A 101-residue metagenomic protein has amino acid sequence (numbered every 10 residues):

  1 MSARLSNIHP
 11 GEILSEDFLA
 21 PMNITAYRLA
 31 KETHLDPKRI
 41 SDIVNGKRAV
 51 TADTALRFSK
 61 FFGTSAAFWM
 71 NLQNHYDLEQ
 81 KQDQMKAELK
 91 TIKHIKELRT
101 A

Functional and structural regions predicted by a protein language model:
M1-I24: A short, Lys/Arg-rich alpha-helix, primarily the initiator
P10, S65-A66: Hydrophobic side chains within well-formed alpha-helices
N23, G46-K47, G63: Alpha-helical hinge/cap motifs
N23-D42: Short alpha-helical DNA-recognition segment
D36, K47, Q73-Y76: The DNA-recognition helices of helix-turn-helix-type DNA-binding domains
K47-K60: Short, basic-rich loop-to-helix N-cap that marks the start of a DNA-contacting helix
M70-A101: Short, charged recognition helix plus adjacent turn of helix-turn-helix-like nucleic-acid-binding domains
